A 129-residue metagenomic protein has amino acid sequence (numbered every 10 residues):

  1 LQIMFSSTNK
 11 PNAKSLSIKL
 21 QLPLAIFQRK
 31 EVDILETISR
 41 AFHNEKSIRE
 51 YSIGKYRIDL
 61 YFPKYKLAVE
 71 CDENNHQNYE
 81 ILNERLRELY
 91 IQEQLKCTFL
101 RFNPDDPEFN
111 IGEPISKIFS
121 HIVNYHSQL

Functional and structural regions predicted by a protein language model:
L1-L129: Nucleic-acid endo/exonuclease domains
